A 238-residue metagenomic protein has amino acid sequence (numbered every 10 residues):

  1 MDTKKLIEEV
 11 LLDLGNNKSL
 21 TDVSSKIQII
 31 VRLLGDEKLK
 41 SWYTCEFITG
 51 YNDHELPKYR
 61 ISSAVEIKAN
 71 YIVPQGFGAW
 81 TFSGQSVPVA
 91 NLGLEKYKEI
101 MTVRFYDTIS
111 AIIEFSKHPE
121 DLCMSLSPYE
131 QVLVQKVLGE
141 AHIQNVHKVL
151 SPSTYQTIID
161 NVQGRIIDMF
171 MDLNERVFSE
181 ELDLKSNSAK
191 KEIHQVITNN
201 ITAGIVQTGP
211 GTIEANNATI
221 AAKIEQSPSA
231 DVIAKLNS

Functional and structural regions predicted by a protein language model:
M1-S24: N-terminal alpha-helical "arm" segments
L12-G15, I30-V31, L150, T154 (+1 more regions): Conserved aromatic-histidine-acidic binding/catalytic patches
D13-N17, I30-L33, E37, T49 (+3 more regions): Surface-exposed polar/charged interaction patches
K18-P74: N-terminal interaction modules that seed assembly of large macromolecular complexes
D53-V103: Heme-based O2/NO sensor domains and their adjacent alpha-helical segments, primarily globin folds but also including
L94-P152: Short acidic, glycine/tyrosine-flanked loop/strand segments centered on an H-E-D-like triad
V146-S238: Membrane-active, amphipathic/fusogenic segments and juxtamembrane/transmembrane anchors that bind or insert into lipid
